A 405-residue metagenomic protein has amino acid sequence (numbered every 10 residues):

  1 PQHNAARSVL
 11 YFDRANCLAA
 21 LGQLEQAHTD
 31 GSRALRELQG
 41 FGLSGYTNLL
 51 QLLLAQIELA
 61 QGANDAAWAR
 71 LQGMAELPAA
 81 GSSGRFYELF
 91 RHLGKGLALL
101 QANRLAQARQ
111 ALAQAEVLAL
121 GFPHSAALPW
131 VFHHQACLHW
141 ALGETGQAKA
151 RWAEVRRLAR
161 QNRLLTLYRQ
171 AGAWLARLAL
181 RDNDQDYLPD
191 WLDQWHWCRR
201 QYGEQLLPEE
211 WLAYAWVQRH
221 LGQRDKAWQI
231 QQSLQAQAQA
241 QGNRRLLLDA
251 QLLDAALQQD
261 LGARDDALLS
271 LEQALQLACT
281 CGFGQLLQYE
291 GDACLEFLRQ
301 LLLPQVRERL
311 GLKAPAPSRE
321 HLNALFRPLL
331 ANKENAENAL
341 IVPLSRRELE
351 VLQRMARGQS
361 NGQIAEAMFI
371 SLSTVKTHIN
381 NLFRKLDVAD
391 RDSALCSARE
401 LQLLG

Functional and structural regions predicted by a protein language model:
P1, S32-L43, Q72-S83, A113-H124 (+4 more regions): Amphipathic alpha-helical segments of tetratricopeptide repeats
P1-R7, T280-G284, Y289-S318: Flexible inter-repeat linkers and adjacent short helices within tandem amphipathic alpha-helical repeat scaffolds
A6-G22, Y46-G62, Y87-N103, A127-L142 (+4 more regions): Tandem amphipathic alpha-helical repeat scaffolds
T166, S233-D292: DNA-contacting interfaces and partner/effector-binding or oligomerization modules in DNA-centric proteins
P304-I341, R347: Intrinsically disordered or compositionally simple regulatory linkers and C-terminal tails in signal-transduction
A331-N380, R384-L386, S393-G405: Helix-turn-helix DNA-binding segment
